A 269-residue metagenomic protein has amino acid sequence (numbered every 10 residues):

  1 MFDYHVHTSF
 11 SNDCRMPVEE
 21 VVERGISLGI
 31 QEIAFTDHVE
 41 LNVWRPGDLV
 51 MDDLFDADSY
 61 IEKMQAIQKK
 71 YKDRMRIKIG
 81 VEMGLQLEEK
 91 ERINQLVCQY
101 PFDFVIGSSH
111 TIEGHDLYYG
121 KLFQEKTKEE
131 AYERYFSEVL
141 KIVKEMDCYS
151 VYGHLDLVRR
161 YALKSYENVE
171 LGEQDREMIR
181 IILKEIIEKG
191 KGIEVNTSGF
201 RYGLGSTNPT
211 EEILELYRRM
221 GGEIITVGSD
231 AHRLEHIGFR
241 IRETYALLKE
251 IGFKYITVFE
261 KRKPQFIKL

Functional and structural regions predicted by a protein language model:
M1-D3, E32-A34, R76-G80, D103-I106 (+4 more regions): Structural preference for beta-strand elements that scaffold enzyme active sites
M1-M83, L87, L96-Q99, Y161 (+5 more regions): An N-terminally biased module of ancient metal coordination in phosphate/nucleic-acid-related enzymes
M1-T8, V18, I26, E113 (+1 more regions): Charged catalytic cores and adjacent phosphate/nucleic-acid-binding surfaces used for phosphate/nucleic-acid chemistry
G29-I30, P101, D147-C148, G221 (+1 more regions): Short loop/turn motifs at secondary-structure junctions
T36, S108, L155, N196 (+1 more regions): Conserved residues at the C-terminal ends of beta-strands
G47-V50, L54-E188: Extended substrate/RNA-proximal surfaces in nucleic-acid metabolism proteins
